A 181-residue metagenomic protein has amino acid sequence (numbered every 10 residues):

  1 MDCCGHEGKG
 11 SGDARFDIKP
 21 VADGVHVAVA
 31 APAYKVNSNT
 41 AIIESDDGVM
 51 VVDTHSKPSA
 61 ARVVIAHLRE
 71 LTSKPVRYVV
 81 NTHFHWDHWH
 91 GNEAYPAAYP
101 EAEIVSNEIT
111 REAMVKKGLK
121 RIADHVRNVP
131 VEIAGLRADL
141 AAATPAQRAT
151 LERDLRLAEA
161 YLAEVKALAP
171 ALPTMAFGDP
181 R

Functional and structural regions predicted by a protein language model:
M1-G12: Bacterial Sec-dependent signal peptides at the C-terminal "C-region" and cleavage site
S11, R15-K19: N- or domain-start disorder-to-order transition segments that initiate the globular core
F16-D17, N39-A41, P173-M175, D179-R181: Residue-level detector of beta-strand structural context in well-folded domains
I18-P20, A167-L168: Short, conserved catalytic or adaptor-binding loops enriched in Gly and charged residues
K19-E70: Conserved beta-strand hairpin/beta-sheet module of binuclear metal-dependent hydrolase folds, prominently
P32-Y34, V49, S56-S59, F84-H88 (+2 more regions): Solvent-exposed loop/turn segments at secondary-structure junctions within structured extracellular/periplasmic domains
A66-D179: Active-site HxH/HxHxD metal-binding segment of metal-dependent hydrolases
